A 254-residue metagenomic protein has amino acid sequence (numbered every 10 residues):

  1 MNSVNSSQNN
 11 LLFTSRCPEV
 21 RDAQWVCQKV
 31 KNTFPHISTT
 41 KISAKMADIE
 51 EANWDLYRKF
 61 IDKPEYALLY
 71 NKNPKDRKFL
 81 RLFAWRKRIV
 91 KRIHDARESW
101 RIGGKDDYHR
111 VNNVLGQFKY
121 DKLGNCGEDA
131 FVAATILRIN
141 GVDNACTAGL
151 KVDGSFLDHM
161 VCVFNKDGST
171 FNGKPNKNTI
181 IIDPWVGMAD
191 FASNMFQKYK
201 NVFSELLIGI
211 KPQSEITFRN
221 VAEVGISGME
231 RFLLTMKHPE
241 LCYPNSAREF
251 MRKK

Functional and structural regions predicted by a protein language model:
N5-K254: A structural boundary/capping signal
